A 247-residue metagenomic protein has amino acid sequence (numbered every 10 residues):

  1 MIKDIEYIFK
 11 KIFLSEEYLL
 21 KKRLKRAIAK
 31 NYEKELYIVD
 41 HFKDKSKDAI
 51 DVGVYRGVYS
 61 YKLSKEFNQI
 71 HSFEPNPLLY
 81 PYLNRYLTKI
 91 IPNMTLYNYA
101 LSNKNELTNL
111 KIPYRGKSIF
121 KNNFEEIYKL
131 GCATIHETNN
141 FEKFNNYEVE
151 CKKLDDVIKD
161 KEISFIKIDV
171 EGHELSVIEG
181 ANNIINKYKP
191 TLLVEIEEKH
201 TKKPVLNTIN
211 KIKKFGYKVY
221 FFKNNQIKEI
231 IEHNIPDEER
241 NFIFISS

Functional and structural regions predicted by a protein language model:
M1-S247: Phosphate/nucleotide-binding beta-alpha loop and adjacent structural elements of enzyme active sites
